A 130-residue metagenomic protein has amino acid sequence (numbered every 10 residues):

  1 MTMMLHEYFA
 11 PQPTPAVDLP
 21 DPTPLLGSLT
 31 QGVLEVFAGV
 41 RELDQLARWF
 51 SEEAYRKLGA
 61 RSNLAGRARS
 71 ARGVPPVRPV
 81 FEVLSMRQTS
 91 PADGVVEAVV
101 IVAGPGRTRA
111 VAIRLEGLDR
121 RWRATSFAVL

Functional and structural regions predicted by a protein language model:
M1-S28, L34, G66-S70, P75-V83 (+4 more regions): Juxtamembrane and targeting peptides
Q31-Q45: Short acidic-aromatic low-complexity motifs
L43-P79: Short solvent-exposed beta->alpha transition segments
N63, L118-A124: Core subunits and conserved enzymes of cellular information-processing and envelope-translocation systems across
S85-Q88, V100, V111-L115: Hydrophobic/aromatic beta-strand elements that line small-molecule binding cavities or substrate pockets in beta-rich
E97-A103: Short beta-strand segments that buttress and anchor functional surface loops
A103-G104, F127-L130: Short, solvent-exposed aromatic-acidic interface loops
P105-G106, R114-R120: Terminal membrane-proximal soluble interaction domains of membrane-associated proteins
